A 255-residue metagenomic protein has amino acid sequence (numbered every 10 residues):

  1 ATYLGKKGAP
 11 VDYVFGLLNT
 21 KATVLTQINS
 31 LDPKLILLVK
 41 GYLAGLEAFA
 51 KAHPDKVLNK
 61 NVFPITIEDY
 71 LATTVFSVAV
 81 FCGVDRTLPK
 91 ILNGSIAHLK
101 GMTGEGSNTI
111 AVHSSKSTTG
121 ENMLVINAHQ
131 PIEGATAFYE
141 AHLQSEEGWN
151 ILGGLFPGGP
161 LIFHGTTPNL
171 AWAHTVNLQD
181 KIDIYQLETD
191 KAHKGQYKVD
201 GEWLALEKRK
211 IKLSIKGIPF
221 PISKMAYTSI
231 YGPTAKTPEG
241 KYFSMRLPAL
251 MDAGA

Functional and structural regions predicted by a protein language model:
A1-A255: Mature extracytoplasmic enzyme cores
